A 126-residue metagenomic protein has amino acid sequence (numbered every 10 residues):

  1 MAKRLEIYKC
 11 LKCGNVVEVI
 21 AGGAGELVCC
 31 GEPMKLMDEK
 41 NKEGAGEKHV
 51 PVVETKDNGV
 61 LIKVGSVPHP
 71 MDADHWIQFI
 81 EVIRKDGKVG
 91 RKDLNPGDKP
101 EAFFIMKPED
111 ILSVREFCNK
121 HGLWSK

Functional and structural regions predicted by a protein language model:
M1-K12: Intrinsically disordered, low-complexity linker/tail regions enriched in polar/charged residues
I7, V16, E26, R115: Residues immediately within or flanking Cys/His clusters that coordinate Zn2+ in small zinc-binding modules
C10-C13, C29, C118: Short cysteine-rich clusters marking metal-coordination/redox-active sites
V17, P33-M34, G122: Cys/His-rich microdomains that often coordinate metals
G23-P33: Cysteine-rich micro-motifs
K63-V64, P100-K107: Exposed aromatic-hydrophobic patches
V64-D72: Short amphipathic, basic-aromatic surface patches that mediate peripheral association with negatively charged
N119-K126: Short acidic/polar inter-strand loop motif in beta-rich domains
